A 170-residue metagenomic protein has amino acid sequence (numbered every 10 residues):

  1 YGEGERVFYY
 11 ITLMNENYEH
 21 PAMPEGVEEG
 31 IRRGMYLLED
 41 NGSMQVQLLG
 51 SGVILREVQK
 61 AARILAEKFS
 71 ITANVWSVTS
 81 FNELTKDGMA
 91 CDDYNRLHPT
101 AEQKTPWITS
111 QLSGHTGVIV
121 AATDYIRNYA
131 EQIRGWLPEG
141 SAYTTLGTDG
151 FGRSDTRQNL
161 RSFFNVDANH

Functional and structural regions predicted by a protein language model:
Y1-H170: Thiamine diphosphate
